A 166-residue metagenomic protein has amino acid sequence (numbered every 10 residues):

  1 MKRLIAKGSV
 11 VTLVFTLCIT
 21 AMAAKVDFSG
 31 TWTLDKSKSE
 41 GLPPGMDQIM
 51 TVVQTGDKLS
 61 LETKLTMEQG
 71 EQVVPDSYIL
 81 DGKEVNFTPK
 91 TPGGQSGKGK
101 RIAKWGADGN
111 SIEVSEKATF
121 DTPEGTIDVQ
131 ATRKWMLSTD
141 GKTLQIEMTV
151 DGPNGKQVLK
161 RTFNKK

Functional and structural regions predicted by a protein language model:
M1-K7: Positively charged n-region of N-terminal signal peptides that target proteins for export
L4, I19-M22: N-terminal cationic amphipathic segment used for targeting or macromolecule association
S9-T20: Bacterial N-terminal signal peptides
A23-K166: Hydrophobic small-molecule pocket/channel-lining residues, especially in calycin-type beta-barrels
